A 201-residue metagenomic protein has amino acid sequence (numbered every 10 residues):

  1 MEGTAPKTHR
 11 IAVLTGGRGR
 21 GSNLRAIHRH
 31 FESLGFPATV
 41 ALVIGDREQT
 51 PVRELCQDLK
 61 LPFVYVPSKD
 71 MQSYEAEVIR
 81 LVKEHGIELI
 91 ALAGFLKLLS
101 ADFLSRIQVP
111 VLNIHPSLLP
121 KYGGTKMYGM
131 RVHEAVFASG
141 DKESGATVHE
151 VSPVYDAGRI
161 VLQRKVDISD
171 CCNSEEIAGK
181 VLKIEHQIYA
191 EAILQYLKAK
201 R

Functional and structural regions predicted by a protein language model:
M1-R201: One-carbon transfer enzymes
